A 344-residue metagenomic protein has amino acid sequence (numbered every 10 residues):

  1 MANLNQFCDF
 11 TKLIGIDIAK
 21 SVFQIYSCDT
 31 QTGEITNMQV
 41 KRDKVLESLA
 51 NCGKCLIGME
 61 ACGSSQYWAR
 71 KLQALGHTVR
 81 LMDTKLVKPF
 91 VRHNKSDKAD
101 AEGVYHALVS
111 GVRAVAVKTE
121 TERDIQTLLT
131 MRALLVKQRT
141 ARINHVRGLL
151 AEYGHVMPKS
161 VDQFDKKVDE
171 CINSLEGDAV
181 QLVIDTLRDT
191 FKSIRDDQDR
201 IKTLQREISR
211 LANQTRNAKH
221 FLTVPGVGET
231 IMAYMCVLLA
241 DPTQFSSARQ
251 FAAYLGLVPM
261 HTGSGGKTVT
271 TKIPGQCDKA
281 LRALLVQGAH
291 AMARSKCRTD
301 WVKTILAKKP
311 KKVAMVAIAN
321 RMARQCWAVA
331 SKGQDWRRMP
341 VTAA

Functional and structural regions predicted by a protein language model:
N3-T11, K202-V227, M235-L238: Extended, structured, electrostatic nucleic-acid-contact surfaces
F7-C28, V104: Gly/Thr-rich phosphate-binding beta-strand-loop-beta motif of the actin/hexokinase/Hsp70
Q31-C55: Nucleic-acid-processing active sites and adjacent nucleic-acid-binding tracks, predominantly divalent metal-dependent
R80-T119, R123, T127, V168-E170 (+1 more regions): Short alpha-helix plus adjacent loop in nuclease-associated cores
L129-H220: Glycine-rich, often acidic, oxyanion-interacting loops/wings at catalytic, nucleic-acid, or phospho-protein interfaces
H220-T223, E229-K312: Phosphate-backbone recognition surface of nucleic-acid-processing proteins
G266, T304-A344: Low-complexity, acidic/Ser/Thr- and charged residue-rich accessory regions of DNA metabolism proteins
